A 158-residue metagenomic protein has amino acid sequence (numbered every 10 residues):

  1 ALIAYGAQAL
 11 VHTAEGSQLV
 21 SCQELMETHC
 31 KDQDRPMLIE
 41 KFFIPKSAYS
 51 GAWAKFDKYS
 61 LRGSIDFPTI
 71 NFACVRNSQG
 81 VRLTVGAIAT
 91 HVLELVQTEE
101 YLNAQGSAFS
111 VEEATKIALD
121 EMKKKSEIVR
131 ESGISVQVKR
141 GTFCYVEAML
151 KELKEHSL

Functional and structural regions predicted by a protein language model:
A1-L158: C-terminal structural segment of proteins
